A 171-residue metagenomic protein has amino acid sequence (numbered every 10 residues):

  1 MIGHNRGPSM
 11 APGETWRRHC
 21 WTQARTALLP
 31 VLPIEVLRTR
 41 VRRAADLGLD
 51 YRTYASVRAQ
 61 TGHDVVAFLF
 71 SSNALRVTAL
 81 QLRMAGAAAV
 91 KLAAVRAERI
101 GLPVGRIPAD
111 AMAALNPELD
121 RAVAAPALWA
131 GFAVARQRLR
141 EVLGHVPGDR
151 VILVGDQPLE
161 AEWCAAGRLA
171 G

Functional and structural regions predicted by a protein language model:
M1-G7: Membrane topogenic helices and adjacent juxtamembrane segments
G3, E14-S71: Amphipathic alpha-helical packing elements
R18, D50, A55-N116: Long, charge-patterned amphipathic interaction tracts in eukaryotic proteins
R96-A97, P103-G105, V134-A135, V146-P147 (+1 more regions): Catalytic cores and motor modules of nucleic-acid processing enzymes
L102-P108, A127-A133, L153-P158: Structural motif
L115-E118, D156-P158: C-terminal structured domains
A124-L143: A short, well-structured beta->alpha microelement
L139-G171: Extended, charged low-complexity segments that frequently continue into or abut oligomerization scaffolds
